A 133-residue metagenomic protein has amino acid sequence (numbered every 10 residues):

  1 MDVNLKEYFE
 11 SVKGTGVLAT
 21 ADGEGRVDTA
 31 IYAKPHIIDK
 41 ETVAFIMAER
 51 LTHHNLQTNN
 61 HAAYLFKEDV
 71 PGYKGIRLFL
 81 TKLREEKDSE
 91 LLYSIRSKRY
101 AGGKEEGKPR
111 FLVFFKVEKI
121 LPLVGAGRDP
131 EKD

Functional and structural regions predicted by a protein language model:
M1-D133: Binding-site signature for planar aromatic cofactors or substrates
